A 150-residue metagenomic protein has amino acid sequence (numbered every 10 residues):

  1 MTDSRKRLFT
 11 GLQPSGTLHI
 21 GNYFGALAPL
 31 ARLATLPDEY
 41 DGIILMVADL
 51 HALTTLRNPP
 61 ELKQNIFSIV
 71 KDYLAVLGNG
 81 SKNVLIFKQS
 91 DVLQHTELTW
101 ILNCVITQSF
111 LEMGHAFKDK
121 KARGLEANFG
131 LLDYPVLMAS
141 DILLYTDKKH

Functional and structural regions predicted by a protein language model:
M1-H150: NTP-dependent nucleotidyl-transfer catalytic core
